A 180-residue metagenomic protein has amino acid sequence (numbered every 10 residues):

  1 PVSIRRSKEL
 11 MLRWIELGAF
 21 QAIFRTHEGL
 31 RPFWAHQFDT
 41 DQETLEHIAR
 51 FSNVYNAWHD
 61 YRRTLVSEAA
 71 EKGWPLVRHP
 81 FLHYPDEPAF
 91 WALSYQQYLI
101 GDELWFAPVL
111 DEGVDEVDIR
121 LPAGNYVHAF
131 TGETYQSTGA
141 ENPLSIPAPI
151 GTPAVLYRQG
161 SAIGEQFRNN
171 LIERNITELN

Functional and structural regions predicted by a protein language model:
P1-R158, G164: Catalytic-domain carbohydrate-binding cleft regions of carbohydrate-active enzymes
T152-N180: Accessory, solvent-exposed terminal regions and/or long lumenal/extracellular loops of proteins
